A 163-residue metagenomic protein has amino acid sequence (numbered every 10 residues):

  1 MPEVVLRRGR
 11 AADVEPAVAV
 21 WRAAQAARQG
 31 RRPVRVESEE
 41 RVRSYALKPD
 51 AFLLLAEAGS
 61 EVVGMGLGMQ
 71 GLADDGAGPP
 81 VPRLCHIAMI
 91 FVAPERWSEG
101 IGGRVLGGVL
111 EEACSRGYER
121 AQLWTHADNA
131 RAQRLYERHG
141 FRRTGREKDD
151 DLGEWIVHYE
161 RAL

Functional and structural regions predicted by a protein language model:
M1-P2, A73: Acyl-donor-binding surface of acyltransferase catalytic domains
E3, V20, R83-C85, E119-Q122 (+2 more regions): C-terminal "cap" of GNAT-fold acetyltransferases
R8-E15, V20-E95, L106-G108, E112 (+2 more regions): Acetyl-CoA-dependent GNAT
V14, G76, E95-G100, R131 (+1 more regions): Residues in flexible loops and secondary-structure boundaries
Q25, A56-E57, I101, Q122 (+2 more regions): Short, isolated positions within intrinsically disordered regulatory regions of eukaryotic proteins
R32-P33, G78, P82, G100 (+3 more regions): Residues at secondary-structure transition points
V63-L67, E99-I101, T144: Short glycine-rich loop/turn motifs that provide flexible caps or phosphate-binding loops at active sites
A93-G107, C114-R116, A127-R134, R138-H139: Conserved glycine-rich acetyl-CoA-binding loop
